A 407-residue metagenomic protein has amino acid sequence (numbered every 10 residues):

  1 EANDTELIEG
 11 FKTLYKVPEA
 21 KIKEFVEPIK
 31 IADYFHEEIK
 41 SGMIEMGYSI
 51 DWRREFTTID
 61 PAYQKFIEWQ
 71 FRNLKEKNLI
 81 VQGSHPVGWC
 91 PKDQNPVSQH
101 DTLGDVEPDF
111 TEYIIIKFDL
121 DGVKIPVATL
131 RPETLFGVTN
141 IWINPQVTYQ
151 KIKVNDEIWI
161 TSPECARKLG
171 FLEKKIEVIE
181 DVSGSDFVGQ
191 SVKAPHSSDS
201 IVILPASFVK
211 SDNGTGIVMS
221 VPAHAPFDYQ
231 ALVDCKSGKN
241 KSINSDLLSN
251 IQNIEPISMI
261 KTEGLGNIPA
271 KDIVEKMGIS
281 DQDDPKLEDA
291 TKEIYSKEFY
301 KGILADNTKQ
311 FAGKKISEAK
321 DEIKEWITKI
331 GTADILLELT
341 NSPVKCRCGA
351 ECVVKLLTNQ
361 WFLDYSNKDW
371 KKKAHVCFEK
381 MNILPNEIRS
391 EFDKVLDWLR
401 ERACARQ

Functional and structural regions predicted by a protein language model:
E1-F136, S191, D199, N213-Q407: Residue patterns forming the tRNA-binding/recognition surfaces of aminoacyl-tRNA synthetases and related DALR
P132-I217, P226, Q230: Protease-associated
